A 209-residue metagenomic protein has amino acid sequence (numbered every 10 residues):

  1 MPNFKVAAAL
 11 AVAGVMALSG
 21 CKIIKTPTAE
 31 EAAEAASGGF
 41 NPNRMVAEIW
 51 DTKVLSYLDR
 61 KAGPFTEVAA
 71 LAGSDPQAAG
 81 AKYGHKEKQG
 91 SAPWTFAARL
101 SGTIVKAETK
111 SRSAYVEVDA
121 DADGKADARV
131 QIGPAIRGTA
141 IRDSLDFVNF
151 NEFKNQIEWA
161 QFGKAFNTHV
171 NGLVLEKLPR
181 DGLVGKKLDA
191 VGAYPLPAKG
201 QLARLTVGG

Functional and structural regions predicted by a protein language model:
M1-C21: Sec-dependent bacterial lipoprotein signal peptides
K5, G20-G209: OB-fold and OB-like single-stranded nucleic-acid-recognition modules and their adjacent interaction interfaces
